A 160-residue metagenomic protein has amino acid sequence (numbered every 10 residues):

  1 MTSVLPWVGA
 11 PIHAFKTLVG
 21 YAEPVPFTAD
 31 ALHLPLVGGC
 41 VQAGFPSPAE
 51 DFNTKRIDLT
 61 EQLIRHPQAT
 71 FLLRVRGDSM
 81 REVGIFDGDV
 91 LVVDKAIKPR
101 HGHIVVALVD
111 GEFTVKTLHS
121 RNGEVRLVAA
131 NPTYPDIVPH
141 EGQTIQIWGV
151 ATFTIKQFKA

Functional and structural regions predicted by a protein language model:
M1-R81, E112-F113, S120, E124 (+2 more regions): Short, positionally conserved secondary-structure boundary motifs
I64, A96-K98: Short polar/acidic secondary-structure junctions
T70, R100-V105: Short, hydrophobic/aromatic-rich segments at coil-to-beta transitions
E82-V83, L91: Charged, well-structured alpha/beta interaction segments
G88-D89, H103: Structural motif
V109-G142: Aromatic- and Lys/Arg-enriched surface recognition patch
